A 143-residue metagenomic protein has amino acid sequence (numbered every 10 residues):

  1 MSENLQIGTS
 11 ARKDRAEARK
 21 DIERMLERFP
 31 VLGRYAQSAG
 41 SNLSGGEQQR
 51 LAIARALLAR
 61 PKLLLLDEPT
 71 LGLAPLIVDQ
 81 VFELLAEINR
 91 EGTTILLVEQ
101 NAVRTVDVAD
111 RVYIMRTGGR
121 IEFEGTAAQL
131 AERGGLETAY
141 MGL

Functional and structural regions predicted by a protein language model:
M1-K20, R28-P30, M141-L143: ABC-type ATPase nucleotide-binding domains, specifically the catalytic core motifs of the NBD
A39-L43, E47: Conserved ABC ATPase signature
I53: Hydrophobic anchor residue at the start of the ABC signature
A56-L57: ABC ATPase C-loop
R60: Conserved catalytic motifs of ABC-family nucleotide-binding domains
L64-E68: Catalytic Walker B motif of ABC-type/P-loop ATPase nucleotide-binding domains
D79-E91: Helical segment within the ABC ATPase nucleotide-binding domain
V112-G125: H-loop (His-switch) and adjacent beta-strand-loop-beta switch element of ABC-type ATPase nucleotide-binding domains
